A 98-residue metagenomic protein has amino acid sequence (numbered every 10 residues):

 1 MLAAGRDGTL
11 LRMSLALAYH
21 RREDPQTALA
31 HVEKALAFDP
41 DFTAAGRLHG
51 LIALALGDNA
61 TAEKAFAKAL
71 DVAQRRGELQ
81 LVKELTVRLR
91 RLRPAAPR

Functional and structural regions predicted by a protein language model:
A4, F38, V72-R76: Structural marker of alpha-solenoid helical repeat scaffolds
